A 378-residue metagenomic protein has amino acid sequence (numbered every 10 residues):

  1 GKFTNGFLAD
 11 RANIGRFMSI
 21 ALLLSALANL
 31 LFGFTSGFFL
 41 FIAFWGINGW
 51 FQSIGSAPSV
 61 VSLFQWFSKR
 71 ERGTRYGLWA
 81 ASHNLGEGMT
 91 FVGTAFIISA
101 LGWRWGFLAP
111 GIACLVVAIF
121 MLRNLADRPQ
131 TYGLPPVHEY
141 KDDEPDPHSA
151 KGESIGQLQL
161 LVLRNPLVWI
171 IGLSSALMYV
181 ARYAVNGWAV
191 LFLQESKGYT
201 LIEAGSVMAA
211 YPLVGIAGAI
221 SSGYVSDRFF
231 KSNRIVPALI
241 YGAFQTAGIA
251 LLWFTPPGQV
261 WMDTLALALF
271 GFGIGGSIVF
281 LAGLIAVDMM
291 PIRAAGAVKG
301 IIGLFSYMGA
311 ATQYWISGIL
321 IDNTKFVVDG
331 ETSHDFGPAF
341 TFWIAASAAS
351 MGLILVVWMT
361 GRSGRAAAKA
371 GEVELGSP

Functional and structural regions predicted by a protein language model:
G1-F38: Conserved MFS/SLC helix-loop-helix module at the cytosolic interface between two early adjacent transmembrane helices
R11-L22, D227-G242: Cytoplasmic membrane-interface "Motif A"-like loop-to-helix N-cap segments of 12-TM Major Facilitator Superfamily
L23-S36, A243-P257: C-terminal ends and interior cores of transmembrane alpha-helices in multi-pass membrane transporters/permeases
F44-L85: Cytoplasmic helix-loop-helix junction between adjacent transmembrane helices in 12-TM secondary transporters
I54-F67, G276-P291: Intracellular juxtamembrane helix-capping segments at the cytosolic ends of symmetry-related transmembrane helices
W79-Q130: Helix-loop-helix hairpin linking two adjacent transmembrane segments in secondary transporters
Y132-I170, E374-S377: Juxtamembrane intracellular "pre-TM" segments in multi-pass secondary transporters
N165-S222, I278, G283, Q313-S317: Extracytoplasmic gate region of multi-pass secondary transporters
